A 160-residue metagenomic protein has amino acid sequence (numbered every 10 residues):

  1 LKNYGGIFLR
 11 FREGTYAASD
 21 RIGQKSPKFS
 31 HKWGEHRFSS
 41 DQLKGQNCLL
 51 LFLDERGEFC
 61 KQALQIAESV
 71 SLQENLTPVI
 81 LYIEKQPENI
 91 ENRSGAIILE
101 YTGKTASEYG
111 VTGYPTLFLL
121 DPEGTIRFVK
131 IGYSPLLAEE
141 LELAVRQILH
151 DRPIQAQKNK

Functional and structural regions predicted by a protein language model:
L1-K28, E142, Q157-K160: N-terminal targeting signals for export/organelle localization
K28-C48: A short beta-strand-turn-helix
Q42-L43, Q73, V111-T112: Extracellular/periplasmic catalytic domains that process cell-envelope and extracellular macromolecules
N47-C48, E55-S94, I98-E108, K160: Structural microenvironment flanking redox-active thiols in thiol-disulfide oxidoreductases
L49-L50, L117: Hydrophobic beta-strand anchors of alpha/beta hydrolase catalytic cores
N92-R93, E100-A144: Thiol/disulfide oxidoreductase modules built on the thioredoxin-like
A144-R152: C-terminal alpha-helix
